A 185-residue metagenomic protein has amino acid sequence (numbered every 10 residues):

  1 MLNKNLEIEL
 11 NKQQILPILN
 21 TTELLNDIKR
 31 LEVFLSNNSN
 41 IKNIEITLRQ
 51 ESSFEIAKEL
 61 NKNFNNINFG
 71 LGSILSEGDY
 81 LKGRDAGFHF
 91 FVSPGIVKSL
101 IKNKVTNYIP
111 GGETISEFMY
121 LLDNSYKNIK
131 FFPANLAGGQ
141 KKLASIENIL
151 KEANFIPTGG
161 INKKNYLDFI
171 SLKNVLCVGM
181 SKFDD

Functional and structural regions predicted by a protein language model:
M1-G87, T106, E152-A153, K163-K164 (+2 more regions): Conserved N-terminal beta1-alpha1 strand-loop-helix module at the mouth
F69-S73, S93-P94, I109-G111, P157: Short beta-strand elements of ligand-binding domains
F90-L100, K130-Q140, K173-D185: Glycine-rich phosphate-binding active-site loops on the catalytic face of alpha/beta enzymes
P94-K127, F132-A137: Histidine/lysine/aspartate-rich catalytic loop segments that bind and position anionic ligands
F132, P157-T158: Thr-Gly-centered strand-to-loop micro-motif
L136-A137, I161-K164: Short Gly/Pro-enriched loop/turn and capping motifs at secondary-structure junctions
I149: Conserved anion/nucleotide-ligand pocket segment
